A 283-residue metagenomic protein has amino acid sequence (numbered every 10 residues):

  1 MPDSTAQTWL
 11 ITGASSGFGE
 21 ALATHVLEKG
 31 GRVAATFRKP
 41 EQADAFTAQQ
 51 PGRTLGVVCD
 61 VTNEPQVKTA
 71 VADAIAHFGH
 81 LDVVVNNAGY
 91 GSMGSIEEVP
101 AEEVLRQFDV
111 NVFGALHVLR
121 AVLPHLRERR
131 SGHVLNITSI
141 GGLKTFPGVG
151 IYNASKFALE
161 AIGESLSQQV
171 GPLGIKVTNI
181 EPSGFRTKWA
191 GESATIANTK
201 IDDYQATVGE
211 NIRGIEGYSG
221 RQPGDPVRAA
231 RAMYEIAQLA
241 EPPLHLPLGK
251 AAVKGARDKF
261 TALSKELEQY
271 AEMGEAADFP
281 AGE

Functional and structural regions predicted by a protein language model:
S15-G17: Conserved glycine-rich cofactor-binding loop
G52, D73-N86, S92: A glycine-rich helix->loop->beta "capping" turn within Rossmann-like NAD(P)(H)-dependent oxidoreductase domains
C59-T69, A101-E102: The beta1-alpha1 cofactor-binding region of Rossmann-like NAD(H)/NADP(H)-dependent oxidoreductases
S95-I96, E103-L105: Substrate-binding pocket helix/loop in short-chain dehydrogenase/reductase
L119, S155: Active-site helix of classical SDR
S139: Residue(s) in the substrate-gating loop at a strand-loop-helix junction that position the organic substrate next
P172-P242: SDR active-site lid
